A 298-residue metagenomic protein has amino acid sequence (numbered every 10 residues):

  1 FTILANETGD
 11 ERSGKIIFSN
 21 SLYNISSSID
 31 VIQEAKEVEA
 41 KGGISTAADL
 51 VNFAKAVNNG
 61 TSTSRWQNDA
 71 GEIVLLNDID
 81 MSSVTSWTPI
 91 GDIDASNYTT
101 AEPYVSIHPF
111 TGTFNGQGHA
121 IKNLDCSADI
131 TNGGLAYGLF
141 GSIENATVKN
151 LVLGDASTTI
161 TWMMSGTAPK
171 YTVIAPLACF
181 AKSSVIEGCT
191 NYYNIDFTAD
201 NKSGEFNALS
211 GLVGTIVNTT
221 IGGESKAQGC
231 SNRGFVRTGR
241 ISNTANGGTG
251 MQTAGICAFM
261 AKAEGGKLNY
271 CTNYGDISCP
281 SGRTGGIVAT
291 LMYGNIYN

Functional and structural regions predicted by a protein language model:
L4-D10: Short, surface-exposed loop/turn segments at beta-strand-coil junctions that are enriched for proline with nearby
D10-S21: A short beta-strand micro-motif common to beta-rich folds, especially ectodomain repeats
Y23-K36: C-terminal edge beta-strand
E37-N298: Surface-exposed repetitive/solenoidal architectures
